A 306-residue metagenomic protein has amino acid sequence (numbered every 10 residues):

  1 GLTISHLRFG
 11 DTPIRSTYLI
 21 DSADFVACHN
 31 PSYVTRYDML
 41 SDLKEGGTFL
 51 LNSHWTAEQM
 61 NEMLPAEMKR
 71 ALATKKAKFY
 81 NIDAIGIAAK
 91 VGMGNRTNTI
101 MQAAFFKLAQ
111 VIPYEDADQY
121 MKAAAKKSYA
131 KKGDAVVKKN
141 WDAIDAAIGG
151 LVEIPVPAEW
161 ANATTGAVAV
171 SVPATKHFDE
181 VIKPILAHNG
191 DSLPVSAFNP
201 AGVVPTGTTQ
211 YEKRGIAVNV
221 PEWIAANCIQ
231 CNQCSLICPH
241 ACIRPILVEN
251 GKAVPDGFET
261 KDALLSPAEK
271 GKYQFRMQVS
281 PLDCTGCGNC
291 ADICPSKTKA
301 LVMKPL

Functional and structural regions predicted by a protein language model:
G1-P184, A253-E259: Active-site cofactor/cluster-binding pocket
T56, A88, I229-Q230, T285: Glycine-/small-residue-rich active-site loops that bind phosphorylated ligands and cofactors
G92-T99, A104, Q230, C234-L236 (+1 more regions): Conserved phosphate/anionic-ligand binding catalytic regions in large, soluble enzymes, centered on
A117, M121, A125, A130-C284 (+1 more regions): Ferredoxin-type iron-sulfur electron-transfer modules and their immediate structural context
